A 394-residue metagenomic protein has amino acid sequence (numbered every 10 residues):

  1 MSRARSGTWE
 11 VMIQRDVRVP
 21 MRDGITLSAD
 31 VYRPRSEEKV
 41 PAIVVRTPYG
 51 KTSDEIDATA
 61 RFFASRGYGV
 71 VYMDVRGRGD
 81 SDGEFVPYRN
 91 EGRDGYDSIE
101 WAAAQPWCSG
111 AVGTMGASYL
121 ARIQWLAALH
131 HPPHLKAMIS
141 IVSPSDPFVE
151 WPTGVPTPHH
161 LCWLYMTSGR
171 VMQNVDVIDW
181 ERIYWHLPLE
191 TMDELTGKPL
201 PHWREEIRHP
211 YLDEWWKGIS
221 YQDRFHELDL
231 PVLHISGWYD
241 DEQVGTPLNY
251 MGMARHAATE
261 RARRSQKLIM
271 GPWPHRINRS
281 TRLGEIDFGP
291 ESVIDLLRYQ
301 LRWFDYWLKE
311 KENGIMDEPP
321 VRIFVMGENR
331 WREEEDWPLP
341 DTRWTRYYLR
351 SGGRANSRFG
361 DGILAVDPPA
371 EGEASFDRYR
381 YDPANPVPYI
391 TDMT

Functional and structural regions predicted by a protein language model:
S2-E38: N-terminal cap/lid segment of alpha/beta-hydrolase-fold proteins
P34-A104, S109, E150-P156, R279-F288: Cap/lid segment of the alpha/beta-hydrolase catalytic domain
S65, L126-E227: Accessory cap/linker subdomain of secreted extracellular hydrolases
P106-Y119: Alpha/beta-hydrolase fold nucleophile elbow
H186-L187, E285-T394: C-terminal, loop-rich substrate-recognition/catalytic regions characterized by aromatic stacking residues
Y211, V244-Q266: Active-site-adjacent alpha-helix of alpha/beta-hydrolase-fold enzymes
H234-S236: Short beta-strand/loop motif that positions the catalytic acidic residue of the alpha/beta-hydrolase fold
H256-R282: Catalytic histidine neighborhood in serine/cysteine hydrolases with alpha/beta-hydrolase-type architecture
